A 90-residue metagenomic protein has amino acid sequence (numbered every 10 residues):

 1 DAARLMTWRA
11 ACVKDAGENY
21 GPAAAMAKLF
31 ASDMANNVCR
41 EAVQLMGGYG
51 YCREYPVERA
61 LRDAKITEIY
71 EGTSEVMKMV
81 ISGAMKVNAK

Functional and structural regions predicted by a protein language model:
D1-K90: Alpha-helical interface subdomain recognition
